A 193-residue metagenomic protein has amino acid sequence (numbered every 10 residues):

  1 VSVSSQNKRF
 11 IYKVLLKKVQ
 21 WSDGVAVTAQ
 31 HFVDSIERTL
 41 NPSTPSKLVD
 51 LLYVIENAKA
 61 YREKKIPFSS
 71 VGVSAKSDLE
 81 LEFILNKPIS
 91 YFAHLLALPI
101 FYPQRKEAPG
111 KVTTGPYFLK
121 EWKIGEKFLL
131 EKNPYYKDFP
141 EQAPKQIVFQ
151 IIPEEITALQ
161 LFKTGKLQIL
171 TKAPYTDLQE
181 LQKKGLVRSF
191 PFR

Functional and structural regions predicted by a protein language model:
V1-K8, L15, V112: N-terminal lobe/hinge region of extracytoplasmic solute-binding protein
I11-L15, A26-V33, R38-Q104: Surface-exposed binding/hinge segments that line and control ligand-binding clefts or catalytic entry sites
Y12-V14, L129, V148-I151, Q168-K172 (+1 more regions): Structural recognition of the beta-strand scaffold that forms the well-ordered cores of secreted hydrolase catalytic
G24-A26, H31, I156-K166, K183-K184: Short helices/loops that flank or line small-molecule/ion binding pockets
A29, V33-E37, S70, K127 (+3 more regions): Extracytoplasmic/secreted envelope proteins and their assembly/folding machinery, especially bacterial periplasmic
E37-P45, A97, Y135, K163 (+2 more regions): Sec-exported extracytoplasmic/periplasmic mature domains
K64, F68-S70, D78-L79, I84-Q146 (+3 more regions): Gly/Pro-rich hinge or "lid" segments in bacterial periplasmic/extracellular proteins
E141, T171-R193: Local pocket/hinge segments that shape ligand/substrate recognition
